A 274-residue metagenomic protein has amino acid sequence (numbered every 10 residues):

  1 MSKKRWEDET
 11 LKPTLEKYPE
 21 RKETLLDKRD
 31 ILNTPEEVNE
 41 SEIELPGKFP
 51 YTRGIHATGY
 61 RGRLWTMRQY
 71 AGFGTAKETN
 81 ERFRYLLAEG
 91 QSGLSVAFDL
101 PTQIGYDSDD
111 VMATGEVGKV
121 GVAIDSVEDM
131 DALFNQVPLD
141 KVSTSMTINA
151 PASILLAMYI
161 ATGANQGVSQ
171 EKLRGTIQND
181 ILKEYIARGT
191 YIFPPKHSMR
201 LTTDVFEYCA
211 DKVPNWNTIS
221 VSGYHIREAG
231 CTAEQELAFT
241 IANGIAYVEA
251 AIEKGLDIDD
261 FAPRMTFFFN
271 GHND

Functional and structural regions predicted by a protein language model:
M1-E128, L133-D140, G163-Q166: Acidic/polar, glycine-rich intrinsically disordered N-terminal extensions of enzymes
S2-S41, L45, L156, K196 (+1 more regions): Gly/Pro-rich turn-and-neighbor structural signature
E36-E37, G72-G74, D99-P101, P151 (+3 more regions): Short, glycine-/Ser/Thr-/acidic-enriched flexible segments
F49, W65, G175, I219 (+1 more regions): A broad, low-specificity signal marking well-ordered, structured residues that form hydrophobic/aromatic
H56-Y60, A210-V213, I258-D260: Short glycine/proline-enriched loop/turn "hinge" motifs that connect secondary-structure elements and lie
R63, D109-V111, L182-E184, S220-G223 (+1 more regions): Short acidic (Asp/Glu) and glycine-rich catalytic loops that position anionic groups and cofactors
T66-Y70, S143-T147, F267-D274: Short glycine-rich or small-residue beta-strand-to-loop segments that form or flank ligand, phosphate, metal/Fe-S
Q91, A113-I252: Active-site cavity-forming subdomains of large catalytic enzyme subunits
